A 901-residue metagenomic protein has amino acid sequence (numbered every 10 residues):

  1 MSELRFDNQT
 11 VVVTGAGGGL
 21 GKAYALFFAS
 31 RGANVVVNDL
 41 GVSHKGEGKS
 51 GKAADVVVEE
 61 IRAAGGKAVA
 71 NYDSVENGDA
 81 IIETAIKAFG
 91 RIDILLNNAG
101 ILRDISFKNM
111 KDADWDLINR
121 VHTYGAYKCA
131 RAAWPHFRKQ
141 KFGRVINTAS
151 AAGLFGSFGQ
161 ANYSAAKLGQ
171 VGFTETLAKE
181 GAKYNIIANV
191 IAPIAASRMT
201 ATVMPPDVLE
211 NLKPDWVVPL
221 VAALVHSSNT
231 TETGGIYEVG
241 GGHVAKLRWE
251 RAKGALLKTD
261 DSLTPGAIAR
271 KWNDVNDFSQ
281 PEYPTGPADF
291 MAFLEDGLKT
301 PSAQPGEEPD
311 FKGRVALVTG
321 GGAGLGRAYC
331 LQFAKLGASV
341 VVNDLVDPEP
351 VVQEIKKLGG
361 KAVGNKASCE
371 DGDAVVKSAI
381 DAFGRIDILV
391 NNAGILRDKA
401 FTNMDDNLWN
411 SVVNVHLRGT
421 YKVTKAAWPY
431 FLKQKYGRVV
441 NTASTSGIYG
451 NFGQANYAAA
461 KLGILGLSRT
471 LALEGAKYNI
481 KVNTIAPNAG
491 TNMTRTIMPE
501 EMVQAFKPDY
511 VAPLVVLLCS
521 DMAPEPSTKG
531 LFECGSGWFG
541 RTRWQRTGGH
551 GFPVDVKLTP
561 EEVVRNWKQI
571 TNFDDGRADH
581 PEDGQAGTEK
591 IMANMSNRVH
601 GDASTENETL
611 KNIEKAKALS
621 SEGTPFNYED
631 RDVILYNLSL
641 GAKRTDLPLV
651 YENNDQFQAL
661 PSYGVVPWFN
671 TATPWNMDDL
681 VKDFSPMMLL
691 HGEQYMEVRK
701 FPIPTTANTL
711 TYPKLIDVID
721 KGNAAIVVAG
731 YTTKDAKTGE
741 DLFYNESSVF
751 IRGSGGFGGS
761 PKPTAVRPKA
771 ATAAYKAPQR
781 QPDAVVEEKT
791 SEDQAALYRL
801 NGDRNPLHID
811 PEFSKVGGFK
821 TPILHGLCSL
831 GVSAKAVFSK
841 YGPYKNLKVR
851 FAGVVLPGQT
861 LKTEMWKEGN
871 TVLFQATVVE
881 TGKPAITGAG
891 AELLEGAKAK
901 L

Functional and structural regions predicted by a protein language model:
M1-N8, V12, S227, V244-R314 (+1 more regions): Non-catalytic terminal and boundary segments that flank Rossmann-like NAD(P)-dependent oxidoreductase
E3-V36, E308-V341: Canonical Rossmann dinucleotide-binding motif of NAD(H)/NADP(H)-dependent dehydrogenases/reductases, specifically
R31-V56, G337-P350: Conserved glycine-rich Rossmann-like NAD(P)H-binding loop of the short-chain dehydrogenase/reductase
S106-F107, K111-D116, N162, A400-F401 (+1 more regions): Substrate-binding pocket helix/loop in short-chain dehydrogenase/reductase
S150, S444: Residue(s) in the substrate-gating loop at a strand-loop-helix junction that position the organic substrate next
S604-N708, A899: Hydrophobic, proline/glycine-rich low-complexity stretches
T605-A618, E693-V786, L856-P857, K862-L901: HotDog/MaoC-like acyl-thioester-processing domains
